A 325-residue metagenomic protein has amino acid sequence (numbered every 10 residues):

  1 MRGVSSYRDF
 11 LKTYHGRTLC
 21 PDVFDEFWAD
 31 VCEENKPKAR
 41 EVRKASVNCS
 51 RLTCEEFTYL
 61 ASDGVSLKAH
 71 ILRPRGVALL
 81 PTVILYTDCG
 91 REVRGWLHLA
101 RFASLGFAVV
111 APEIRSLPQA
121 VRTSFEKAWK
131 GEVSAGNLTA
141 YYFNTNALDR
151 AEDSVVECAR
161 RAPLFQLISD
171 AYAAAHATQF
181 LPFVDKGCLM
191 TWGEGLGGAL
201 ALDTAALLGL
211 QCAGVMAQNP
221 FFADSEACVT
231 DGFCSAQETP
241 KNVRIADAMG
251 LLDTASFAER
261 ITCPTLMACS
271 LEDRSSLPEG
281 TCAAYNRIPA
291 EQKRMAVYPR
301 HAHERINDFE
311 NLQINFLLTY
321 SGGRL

Functional and structural regions predicted by a protein language model:
M1-L52, L105, V133, L325: N-terminal targeting or regulatory segments adjacent to alpha/beta-hydrolase or S9 domains
E33-V77: N-terminal cap/lid segment of alpha/beta-hydrolase-fold proteins
A100-R101, F107-S169, A227-V229: Cap/lid segment of the alpha/beta-hydrolase catalytic domain
P182-G195: Alpha/beta-hydrolase fold nucleophile elbow
G198-A246, R305: Hydrolase active-site cap/lid region
I261, M267-C269, D273: Short beta-strand/loop motif that positions the catalytic acidic residue of the alpha/beta-hydrolase fold
L271-S276, H303-E304: Acidic catalytic loop of the alpha/beta-hydrolase fold
A283-L325: C-terminal catalytic histidine-bearing segment of alpha/beta-hydrolase fold enzymes
